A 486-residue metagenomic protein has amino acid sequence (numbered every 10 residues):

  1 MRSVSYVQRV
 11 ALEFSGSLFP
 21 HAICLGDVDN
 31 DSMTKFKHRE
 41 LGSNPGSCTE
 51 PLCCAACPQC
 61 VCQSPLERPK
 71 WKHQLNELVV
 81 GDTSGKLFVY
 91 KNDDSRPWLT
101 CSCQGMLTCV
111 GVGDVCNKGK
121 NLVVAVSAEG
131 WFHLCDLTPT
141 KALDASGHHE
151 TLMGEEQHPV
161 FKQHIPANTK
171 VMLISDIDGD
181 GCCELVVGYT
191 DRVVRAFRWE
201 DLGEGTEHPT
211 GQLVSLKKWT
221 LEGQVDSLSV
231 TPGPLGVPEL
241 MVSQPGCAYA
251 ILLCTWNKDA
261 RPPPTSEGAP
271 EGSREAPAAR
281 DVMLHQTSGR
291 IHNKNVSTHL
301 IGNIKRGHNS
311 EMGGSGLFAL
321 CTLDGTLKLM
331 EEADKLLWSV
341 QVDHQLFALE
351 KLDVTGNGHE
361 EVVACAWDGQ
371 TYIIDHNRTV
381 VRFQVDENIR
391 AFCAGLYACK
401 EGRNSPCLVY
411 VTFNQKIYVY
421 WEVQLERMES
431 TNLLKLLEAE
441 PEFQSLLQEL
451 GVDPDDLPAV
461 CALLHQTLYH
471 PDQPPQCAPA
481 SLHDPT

Functional and structural regions predicted by a protein language model:
M1-T486: Beta-propeller-forming repeat regions
